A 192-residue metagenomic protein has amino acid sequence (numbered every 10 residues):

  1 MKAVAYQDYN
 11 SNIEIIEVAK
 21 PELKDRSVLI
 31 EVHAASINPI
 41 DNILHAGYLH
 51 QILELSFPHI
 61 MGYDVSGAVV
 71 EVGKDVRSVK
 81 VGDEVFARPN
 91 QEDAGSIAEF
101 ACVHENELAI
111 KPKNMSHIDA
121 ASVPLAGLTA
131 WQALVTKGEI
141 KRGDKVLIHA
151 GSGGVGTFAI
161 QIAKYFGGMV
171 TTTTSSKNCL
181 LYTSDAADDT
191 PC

Functional and structural regions predicted by a protein language model:
K2, E14, E31, S66-A68 (+1 more regions): Residues located in well-ordered beta-strands
K20-S36, L49-E92: Glycine-rich beta-strand-centered segment in the early N-terminal region that forms part of a ligand/cofactor-binding
S78, A87-A150: NAD(P)H dinucleotide-binding glycine-rich loop of Rossmann-like/cofactor-binding domains, especially the beta1-alpha1
S152, I160: N-terminal Rossmann NAD(P)H-binding glycine-rich loop of SDR-like oxidoreductase domains
V155: Hydrophobic/small residue at the entry helix of a nucleotide-binding pocket
A163: Aromatic pocket-lining residues of Rossmann-like dinucleotide-binding sites
T172-C179: Short glycine/proline-centered loop/turn elements that form peptide/ligand docking sites
Y182-A187: Conserved small/polar residues in nucleotide/adenosyl-binding loops
